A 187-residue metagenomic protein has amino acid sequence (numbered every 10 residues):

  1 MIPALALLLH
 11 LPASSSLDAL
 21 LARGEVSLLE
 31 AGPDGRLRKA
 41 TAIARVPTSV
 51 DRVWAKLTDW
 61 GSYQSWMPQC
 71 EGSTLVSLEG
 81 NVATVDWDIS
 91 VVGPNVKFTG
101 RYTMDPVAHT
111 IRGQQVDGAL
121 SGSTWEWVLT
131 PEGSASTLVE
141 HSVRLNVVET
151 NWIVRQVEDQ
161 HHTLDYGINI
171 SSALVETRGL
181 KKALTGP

Functional and structural regions predicted by a protein language model:
I2-H10: Sec-dependent N-terminal signal peptides
L9-L78, L174: Hydrophobic ligand-binding cavity/cleft-lining segments
L20, G167, A183: Residues that form generic nucleotide/phosphate-binding pockets
A31-L37, R45, Q64-P68, T74-S121 (+3 more regions): Glycine-rich portal/gate segments that line the openings of hydrophobic small-molecule binding cavities
R52-W54, N95-K97, R112, S123 (+1 more regions): Short acidic, gly/pro-rich beta-turn/loop elements at beta-sheet edges and active-site/ligand-binding grooves
Q115-I170: Beta-strand/loop substructures that line and gate deep hydrophobic ligand-binding cavities in soluble
